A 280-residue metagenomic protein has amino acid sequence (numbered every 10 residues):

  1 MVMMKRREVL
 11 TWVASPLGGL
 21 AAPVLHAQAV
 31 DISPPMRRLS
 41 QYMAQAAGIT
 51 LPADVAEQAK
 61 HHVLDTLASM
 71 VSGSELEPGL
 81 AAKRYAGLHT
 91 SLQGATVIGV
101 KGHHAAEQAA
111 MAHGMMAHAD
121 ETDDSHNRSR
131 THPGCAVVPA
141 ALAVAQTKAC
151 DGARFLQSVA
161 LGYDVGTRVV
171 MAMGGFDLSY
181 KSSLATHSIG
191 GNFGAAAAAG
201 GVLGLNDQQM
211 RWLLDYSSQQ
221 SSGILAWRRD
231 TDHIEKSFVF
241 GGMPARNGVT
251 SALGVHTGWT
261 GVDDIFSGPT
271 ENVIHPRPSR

Functional and structural regions predicted by a protein language model:
M1-V2, G94: A detector of low-complexity, intrinsically disordered, Ser/Thr/Gly/Pro/Ala-rich segments
V2-L17: N-terminal secretory signal peptides and thylakoid transit peptides that target proteins across membranes
W12, P16, H26-R280: N-terminal core-entry segment
A21-A22: N-terminal signal peptide c-region/cleavage motif recognized by signal peptidases
